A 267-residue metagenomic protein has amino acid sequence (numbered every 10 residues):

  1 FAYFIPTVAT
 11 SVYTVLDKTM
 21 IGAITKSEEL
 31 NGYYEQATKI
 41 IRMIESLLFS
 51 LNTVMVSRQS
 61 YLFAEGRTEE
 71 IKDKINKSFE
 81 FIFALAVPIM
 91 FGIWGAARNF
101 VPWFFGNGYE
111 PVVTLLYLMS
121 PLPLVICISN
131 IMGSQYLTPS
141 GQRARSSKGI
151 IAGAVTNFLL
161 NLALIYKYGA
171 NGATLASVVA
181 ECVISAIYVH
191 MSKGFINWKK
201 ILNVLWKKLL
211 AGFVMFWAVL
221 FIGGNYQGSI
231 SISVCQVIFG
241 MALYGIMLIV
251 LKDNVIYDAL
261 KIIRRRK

Functional and structural regions predicted by a protein language model:
F1-T14, V54, R58-D73, F195-L209 (+1 more regions): Interhelical loop/hinge segments that connect adjacent transmembrane helices in multipass membrane
A2, D17-T19, G32-F49, F79-F81 (+2 more regions): Alpha-helical transmembrane segments of polytopic membrane transporters and translocases
P6, T10, F49-T53, T114-G141 (+3 more regions): Short runs within selected transmembrane alpha-helices of multi-pass transporters and secretion channels
V8-M43, Y61-L62, R98-G108, K167 (+1 more regions): Helix-terminus/linker motif at the lipid-water interface of multi-pass membrane proteins
T10-S11, F158-N161, F213-G228: Hydrophobic alpha-helical transmembrane segments in multi-pass integral membrane proteins
E28, N76, I93-V125: Interfacial segments at transmembrane-helix termini and the short loops linking adjacent helices
A37, I41-A86, G133-P139: Helix-loop junctions and terminal segments of transmembrane helices in multi-pass membrane transport/translocation
L220-K267: Membrane-proximal transmembrane or re-entrant/amphipathic helices at the cytosolic face
